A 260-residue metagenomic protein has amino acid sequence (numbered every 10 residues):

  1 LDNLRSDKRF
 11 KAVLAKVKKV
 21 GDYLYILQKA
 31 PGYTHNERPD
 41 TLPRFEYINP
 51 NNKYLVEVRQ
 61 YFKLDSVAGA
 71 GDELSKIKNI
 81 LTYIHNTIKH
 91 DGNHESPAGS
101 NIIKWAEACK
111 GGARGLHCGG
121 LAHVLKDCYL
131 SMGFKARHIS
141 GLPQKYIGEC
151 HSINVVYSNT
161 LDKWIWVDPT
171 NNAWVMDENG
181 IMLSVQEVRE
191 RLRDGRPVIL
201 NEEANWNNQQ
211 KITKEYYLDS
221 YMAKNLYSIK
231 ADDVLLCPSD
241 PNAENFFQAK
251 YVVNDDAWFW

Functional and structural regions predicted by a protein language model:
L1-G21: Alpha-helical protein-protein interaction modules
N3, N86-H94, L161-I165: Secretory-pathway/luminal and periplasmic proteins that interact with or process carbohydrate-rich
N3, R9, D72-N79, Y83 (+4 more regions): Extracytoplasmic/secreted proteins, especially bacterial periplasmic and envelope-associated proteins
L24-L116: Secondary-structure boundary elements
G71-K78, L130-R137, N159-W164: Loop/turn elements at helix/coil->beta-strand transitions in domains of secreted/extracellular proteins
I88, C150, D168: Cell-envelope/glycan interface and biosynthesis
D91-I153: Active-site neighborhood of thiol-dependent amide/isopeptide-bond enzymes
Y146, Y157-W260: His-Asp-centered catalytic microenvironments across diverse enzyme cores, prominently the transglutaminase-like
